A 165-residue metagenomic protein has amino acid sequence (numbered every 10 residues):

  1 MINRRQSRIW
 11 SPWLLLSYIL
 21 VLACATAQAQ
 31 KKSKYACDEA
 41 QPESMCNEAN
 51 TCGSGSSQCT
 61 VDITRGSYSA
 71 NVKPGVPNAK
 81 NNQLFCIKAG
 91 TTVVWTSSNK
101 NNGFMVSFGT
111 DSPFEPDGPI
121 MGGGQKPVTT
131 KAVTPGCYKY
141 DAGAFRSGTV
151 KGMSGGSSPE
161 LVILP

Functional and structural regions predicted by a protein language model:
M1-I9: N-terminal secretory signal peptides that target proteins for export/translocation
W13-A23: Bacterial N-terminal signal peptides
A27-A29: Boundary at the C-terminal end of the N-terminal hydrophobic targeting segment
N50-G90: N-terminal edge beta-strand
S98-G103: Short proline/glycine-enriched turn/loop motifs at strand-loop junctions of beta-rich domains
G118-P165: Extracellular/periplasmic metallocenter environments
